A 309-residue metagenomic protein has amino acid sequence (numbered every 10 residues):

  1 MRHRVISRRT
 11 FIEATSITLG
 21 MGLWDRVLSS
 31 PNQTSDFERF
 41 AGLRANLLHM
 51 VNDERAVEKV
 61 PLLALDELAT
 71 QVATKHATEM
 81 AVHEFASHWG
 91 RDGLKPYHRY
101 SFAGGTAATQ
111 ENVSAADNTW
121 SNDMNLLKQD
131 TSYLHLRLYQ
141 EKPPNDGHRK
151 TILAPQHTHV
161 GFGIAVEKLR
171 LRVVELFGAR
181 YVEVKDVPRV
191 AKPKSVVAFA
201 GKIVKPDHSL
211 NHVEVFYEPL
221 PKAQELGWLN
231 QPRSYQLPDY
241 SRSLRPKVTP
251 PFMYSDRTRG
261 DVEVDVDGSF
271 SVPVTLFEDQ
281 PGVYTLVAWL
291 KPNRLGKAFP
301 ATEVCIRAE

Functional and structural regions predicted by a protein language model:
M1-I6, T10, A14-M21: N-terminal secretory signal peptides
G22-S35: Bacterial Sec-dependent signal peptides at the C-terminal "C-region" and cleavage site
S35, R39-F102, R149-K150, A154-G161: Short, well-ordered surface patches within globular domains
P96-A179, H212-Y217, P246, P250-V266 (+2 more regions): A well-ordered secondary-structure block
E167, L176-V204, H208: Short, compositionally biased P/S/T/A/G/V-rich stretches that sit at domain boundaries
D207-P246: Extended low-complexity, serine/threonine- and proline-enriched intrinsically disordered segments
W289-K291: Beta-strand-rich extracellular modules
R294-E309: Short beta-strand elements
